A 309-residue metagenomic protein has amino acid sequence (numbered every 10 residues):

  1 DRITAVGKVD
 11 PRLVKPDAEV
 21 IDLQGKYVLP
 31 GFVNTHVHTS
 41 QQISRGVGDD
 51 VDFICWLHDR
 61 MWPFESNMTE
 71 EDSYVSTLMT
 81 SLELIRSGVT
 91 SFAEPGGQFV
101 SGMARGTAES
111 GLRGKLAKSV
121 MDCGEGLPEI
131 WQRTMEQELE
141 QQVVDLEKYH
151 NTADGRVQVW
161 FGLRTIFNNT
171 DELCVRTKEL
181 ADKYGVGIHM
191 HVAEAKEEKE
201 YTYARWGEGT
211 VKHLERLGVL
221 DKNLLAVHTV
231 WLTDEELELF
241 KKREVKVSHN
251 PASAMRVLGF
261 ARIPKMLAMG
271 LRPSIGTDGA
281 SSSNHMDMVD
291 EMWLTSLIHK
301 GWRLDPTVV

Functional and structural regions predicted by a protein language model:
D1, G25, H36, G88 (+8 more regions): Divalent metal-coordination and catalytic microenvironments
D1-L29: Histidine-rich, glycine-flanked metal-binding segment
K26, R45-L112, E138-D154: Alpha-helical scaffold segments that flank or form the walls of functional sites
P30-Q42, G187-K196: Histidine-centered catalytic micro-motifs
T77-L84, K246, A254-R256, K300-V309: C-terminal helical cap
M103-W231: Metal-coordinating catalytic core of metallo-dependent amide/deamination hydrolases
R216-N223, P264-V309: His/Asp/Glu-enriched, well-ordered alpha-helical/loop segment that forms or immediately abuts the divalent-metal
D234-E235, K241-T277: A conserved active-site cap/scaffold subdomain adjacent to cofactor or substrate pockets
